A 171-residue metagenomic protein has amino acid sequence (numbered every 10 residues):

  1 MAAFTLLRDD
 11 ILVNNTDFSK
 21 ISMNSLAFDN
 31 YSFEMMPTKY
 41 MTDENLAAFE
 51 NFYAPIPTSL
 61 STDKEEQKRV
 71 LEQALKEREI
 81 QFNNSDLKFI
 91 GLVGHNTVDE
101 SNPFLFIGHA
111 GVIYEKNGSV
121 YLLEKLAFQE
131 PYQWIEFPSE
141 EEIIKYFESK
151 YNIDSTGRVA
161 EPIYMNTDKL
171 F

Functional and structural regions predicted by a protein language model:
M1-N96, F104-I107, E115-A127: Acidic/His-rich structured neighborhood in mature extracellular/periplasmic domains
F104-L105, I135-E140: Surface-exposed beta-strand edges and their flanking turn/coil or helix-capping segments
L122-K125, Q129-E130, P138-F171: Low-complexity, Gly/Ser/Thr/Pro-rich intrinsically disordered linker/tail segments
